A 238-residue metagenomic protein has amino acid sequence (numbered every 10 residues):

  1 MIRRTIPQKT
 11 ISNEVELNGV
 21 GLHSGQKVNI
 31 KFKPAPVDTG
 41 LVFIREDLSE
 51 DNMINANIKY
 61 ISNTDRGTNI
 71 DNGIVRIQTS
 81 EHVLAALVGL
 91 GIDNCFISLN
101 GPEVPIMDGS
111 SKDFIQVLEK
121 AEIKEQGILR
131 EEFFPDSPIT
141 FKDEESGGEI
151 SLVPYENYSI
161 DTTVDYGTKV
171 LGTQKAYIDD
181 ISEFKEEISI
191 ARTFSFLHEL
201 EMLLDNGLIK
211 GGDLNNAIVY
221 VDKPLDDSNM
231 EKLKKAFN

Functional and structural regions predicted by a protein language model:
M1-N238: Short acidic-hydrophobic catalytic motif
